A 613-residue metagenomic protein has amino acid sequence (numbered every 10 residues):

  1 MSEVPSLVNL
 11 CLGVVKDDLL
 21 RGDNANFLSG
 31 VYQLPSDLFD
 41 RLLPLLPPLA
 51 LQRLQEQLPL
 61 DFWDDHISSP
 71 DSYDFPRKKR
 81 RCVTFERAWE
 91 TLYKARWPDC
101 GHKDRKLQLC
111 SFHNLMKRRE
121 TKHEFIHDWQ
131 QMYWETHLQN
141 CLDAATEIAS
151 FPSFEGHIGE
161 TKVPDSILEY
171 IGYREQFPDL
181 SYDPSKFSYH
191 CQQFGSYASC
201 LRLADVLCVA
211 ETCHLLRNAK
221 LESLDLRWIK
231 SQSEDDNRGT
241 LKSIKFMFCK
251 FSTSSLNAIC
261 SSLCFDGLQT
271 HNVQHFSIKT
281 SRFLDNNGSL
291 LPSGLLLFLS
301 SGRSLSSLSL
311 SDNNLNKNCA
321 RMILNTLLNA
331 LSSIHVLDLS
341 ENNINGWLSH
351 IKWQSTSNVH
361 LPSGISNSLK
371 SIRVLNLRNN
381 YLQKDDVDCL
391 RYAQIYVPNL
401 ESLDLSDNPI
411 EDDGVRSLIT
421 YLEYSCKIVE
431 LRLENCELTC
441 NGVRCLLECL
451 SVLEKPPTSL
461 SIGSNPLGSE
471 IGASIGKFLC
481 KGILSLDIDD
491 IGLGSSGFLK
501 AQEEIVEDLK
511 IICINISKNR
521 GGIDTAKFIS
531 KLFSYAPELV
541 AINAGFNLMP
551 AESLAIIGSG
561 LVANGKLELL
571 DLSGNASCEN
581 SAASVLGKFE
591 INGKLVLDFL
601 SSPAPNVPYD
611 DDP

Functional and structural regions predicted by a protein language model:
M1-C213, A219-E222, K230: Cullin-RING E3 adaptor/co-adaptor recruitment helices
E3-V15, D23, L34, L38 (+28 more regions): Structural recognition of alpha-solenoid helical scaffolds
A25-P35, P59-L60, L107-C110, T280-S281 (+10 more regions): Short amphipathic alpha-helical segments embedded in low-complexity Lys/Glu-rich regions
L43, T136, N140, A144 (+17 more regions): Leucine-rich repeat
D179-S185, D205-T212, K230-D235, K250-A258 (+12 more regions): Short, solvent-exposed loop/turn at the beta-strand->alpha-helix junction within individual leucine-rich repeat
L201, L224-L226, I244, H271-I278 (+11 more regions): Conserved hydrophobic beta-strand positions in leucine-rich repeat
T253-L256, L308-D312, N316-L328, Q383-D407 (+10 more regions): Internal alpha-helical scaffold/solenoid segments in large eukaryotic proteins
N441, P457, S469-E470, S474 (+2 more regions): C-terminal capping region of solenoid repeat domains
